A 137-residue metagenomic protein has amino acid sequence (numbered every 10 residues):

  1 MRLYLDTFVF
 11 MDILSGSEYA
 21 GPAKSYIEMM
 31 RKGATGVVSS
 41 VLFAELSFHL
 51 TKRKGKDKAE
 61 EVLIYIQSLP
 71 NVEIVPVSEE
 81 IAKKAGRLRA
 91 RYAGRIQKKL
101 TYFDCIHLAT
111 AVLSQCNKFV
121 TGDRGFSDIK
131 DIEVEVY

Functional and structural regions predicted by a protein language model:
M1-V38, T51-I64, R124: Short, well-structured N-terminal submotif of metal-dependent ribonuclease cores
R2, M29, L108-Y137: Acidic, PIN/NYN-like endoribonuclease modules and their adjacent C-terminal/linker elements
F10-M11, F43, A82, F126-S127: A generic structural signal for short hydrophobic patches within well-formed alpha-helices
E28-R31, I64-P70, G86, V112 (+1 more regions): Alpha-helix boundary recognition
T35, N71-E73, E133-E135: Conserved beta-strand segments of alpha/beta enzyme cores
S47-I74, E80: Active-site-proximal, substrate-binding regions of enzyme catalytic domains and RNA-binding/basic surfaces
R53-D57, Y92-G94, V136-Y137: Short, hinge-like loop/turn segments at secondary-structure boundaries
V72-K118, G122: Active-site neighborhoods of divalent-metal-dependent phosphate/nucleic-acid chemistry enzymes
